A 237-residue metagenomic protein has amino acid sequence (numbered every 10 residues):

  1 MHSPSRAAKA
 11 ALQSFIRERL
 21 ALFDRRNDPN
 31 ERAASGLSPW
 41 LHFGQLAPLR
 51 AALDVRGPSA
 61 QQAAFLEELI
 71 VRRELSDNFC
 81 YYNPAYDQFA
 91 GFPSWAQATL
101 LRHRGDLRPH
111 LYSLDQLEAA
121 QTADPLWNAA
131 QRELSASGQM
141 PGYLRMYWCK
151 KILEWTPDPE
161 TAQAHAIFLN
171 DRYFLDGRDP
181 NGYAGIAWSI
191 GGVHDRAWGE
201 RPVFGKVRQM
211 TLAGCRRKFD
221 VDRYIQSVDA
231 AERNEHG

Functional and structural regions predicted by a protein language model:
M1-F92, F219-G237: Glycine/tryptophan-enriched, flexible segments
S3, A10, S14-E18, Q121 (+5 more regions): Domain-scale activation on soluble regions of proteins
A11, Q61, F65, V71 (+4 more regions): Residue-level detector of well-ordered alpha-helical segments, enriched for hydrophobic/aromatic packing positions
S35-P39, R50, N128-R132, G142-E154 (+2 more regions): Contiguous, well-ordered alpha-helical segments that form the cores/surfaces of helical PPI scaffolds
P58-A60, S137-G138, W155-E160, Y173-P180: Secondary-structure transition/capping motifs at alpha-helix termini and the adjoining loop/turn into the next element
E67, R72, S76-A130: Aromatic-anchored, charged helix-turn/loop surface patch used as a conserved interaction hotspot
F92-D106, L117, A162-A230: C-terminal, helix-dominated tail/subdomain
D106-R108, Y112-Q163: C-terminal structural cap/anchor segments
